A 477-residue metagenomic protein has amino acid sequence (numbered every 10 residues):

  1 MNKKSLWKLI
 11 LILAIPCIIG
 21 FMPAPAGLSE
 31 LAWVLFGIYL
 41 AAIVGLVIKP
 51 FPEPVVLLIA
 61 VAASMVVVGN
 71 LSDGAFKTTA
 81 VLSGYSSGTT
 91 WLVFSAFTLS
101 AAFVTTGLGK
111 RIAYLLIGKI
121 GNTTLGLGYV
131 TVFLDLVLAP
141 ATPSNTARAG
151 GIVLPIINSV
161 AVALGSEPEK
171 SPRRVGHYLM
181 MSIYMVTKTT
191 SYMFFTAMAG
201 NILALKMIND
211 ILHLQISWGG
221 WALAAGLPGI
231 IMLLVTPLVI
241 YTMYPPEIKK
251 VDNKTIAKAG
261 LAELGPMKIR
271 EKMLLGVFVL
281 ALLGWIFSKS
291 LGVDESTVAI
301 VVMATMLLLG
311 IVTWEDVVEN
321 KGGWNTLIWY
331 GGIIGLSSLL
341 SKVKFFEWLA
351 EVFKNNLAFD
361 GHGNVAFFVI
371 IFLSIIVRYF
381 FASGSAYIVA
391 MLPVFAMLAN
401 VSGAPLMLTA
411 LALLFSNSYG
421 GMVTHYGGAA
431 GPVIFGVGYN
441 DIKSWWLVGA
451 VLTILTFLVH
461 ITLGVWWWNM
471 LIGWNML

Functional and structural regions predicted by a protein language model:
M1-M22, L108, N145-A149, L164-G265 (+2 more regions): Juxtamembrane and boundary regions of transmembrane helices in multi-pass small-molecule transporters and channels
I10, A14, I18, L40-I43 (+16 more regions): Generic alpha-helical transmembrane segments of integral inner-membrane proteins, especially permease/transport modules
I10, L35-F36, V55-L58, L125-F133 (+10 more regions): Hydrophobic alpha-helical transmembrane segments
A24, V55, I59-E167, N320 (+2 more regions): Membrane-embedded alpha-helical segments and adjacent helix-loop junctions characteristic of multi-pass solute
P25-E30, L40-I59, V81, L233 (+4 more regions): Flexible hinge motifs at transmembrane-helix junctions and intramembrane kinks/re-entrant loops in multi-pass membrane
A26-F36, S86-T98, D294-M303, N355-A366 (+1 more regions): Structural signature of hydrophobic alpha-helical transmembrane segments
V44-P52, L134-S144, Y184-F195, G284-S290 (+2 more regions): Transmembrane alpha-helix interface/packing and boundary motifs in multi-pass membrane proteins, characterized by
V93, L125-A139, S166-T190, I216-A224 (+2 more regions): Alpha-helical transmembrane segments of multi-pass membrane proteins
